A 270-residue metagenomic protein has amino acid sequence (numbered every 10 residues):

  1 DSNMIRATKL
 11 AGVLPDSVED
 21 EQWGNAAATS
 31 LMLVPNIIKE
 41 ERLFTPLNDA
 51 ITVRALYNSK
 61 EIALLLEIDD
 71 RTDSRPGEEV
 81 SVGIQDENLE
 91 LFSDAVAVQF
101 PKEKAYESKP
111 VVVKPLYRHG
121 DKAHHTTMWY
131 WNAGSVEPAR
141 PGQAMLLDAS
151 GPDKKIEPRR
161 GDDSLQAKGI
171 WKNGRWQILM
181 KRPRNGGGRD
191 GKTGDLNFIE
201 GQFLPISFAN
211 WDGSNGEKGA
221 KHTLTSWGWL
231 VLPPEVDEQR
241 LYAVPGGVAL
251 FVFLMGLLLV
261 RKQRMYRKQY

Functional and structural regions predicted by a protein language model:
D1-G24, V80-P138, G187-Y270: Acidic/polar low-complexity flexible segments
A7-L10, Q22-N25, I37-E40, T45-T52: Early extracytoplasmic/domain-onset interaction patches
D16-S17, E61-I68, W176-R182: Short, well-ordered beta-strand segments enriched in hydrophobic/aromatic residues
R42, I51-R54, L165-W171: Beta-strand-rich interaction surfaces with strong enrichment in secreted/lumenal proteins
P46-E67, T72-G77: N-terminal onset of structured domains
Y57, I68-D70, K102-K104, R182-R184 (+1 more regions): A mature extracytoplasmic/lumenal domain signature
D121-I170: Short helix-loop boundary/capping segments
K154-G194: Extended serine/threonine-enriched, polar tracts that run as long, contiguous segments within proteins
